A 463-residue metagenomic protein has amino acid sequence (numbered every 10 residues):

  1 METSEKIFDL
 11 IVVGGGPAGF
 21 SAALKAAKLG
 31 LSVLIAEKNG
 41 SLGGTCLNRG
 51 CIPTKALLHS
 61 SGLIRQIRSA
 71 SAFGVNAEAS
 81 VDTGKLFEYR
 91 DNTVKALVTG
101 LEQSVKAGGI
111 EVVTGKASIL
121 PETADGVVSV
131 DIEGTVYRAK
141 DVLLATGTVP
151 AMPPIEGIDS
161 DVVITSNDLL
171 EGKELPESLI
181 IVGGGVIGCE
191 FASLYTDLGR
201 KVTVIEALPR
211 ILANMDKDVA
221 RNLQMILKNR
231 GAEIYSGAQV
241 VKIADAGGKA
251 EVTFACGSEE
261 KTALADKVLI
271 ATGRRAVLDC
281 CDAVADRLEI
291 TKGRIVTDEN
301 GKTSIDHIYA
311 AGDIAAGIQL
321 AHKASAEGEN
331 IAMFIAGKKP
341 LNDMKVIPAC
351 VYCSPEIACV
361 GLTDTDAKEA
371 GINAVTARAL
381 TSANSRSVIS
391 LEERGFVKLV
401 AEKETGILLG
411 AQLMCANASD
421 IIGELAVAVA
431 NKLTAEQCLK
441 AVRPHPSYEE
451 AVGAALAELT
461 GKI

Functional and structural regions predicted by a protein language model:
E2-F8, K25-L31, E37-L175, T203 (+9 more regions): Glycine-rich flavin
T3-G16, L175-G185: Beta1/beta-strand and adjacent pyrophosphate-binding region of the FAD-binding site in flavoprotein oxidoreductases
D9, G30-S32, E177-S178, H307 (+1 more regions): Residues that mark the start of a beta-strand
I11-V13, A117, Y137-G147, V182 (+2 more regions): Short hydrophobic core segments
V13-A18, A22, A27-N39, T45 (+4 more regions): Flexible, glycine-rich terminal cap/loop adjacent to redox cofactors in electron-transfer oxidoreductases
G14-G19, G147, G183-G188, G273 (+3 more regions): Conserved phosphate-binding and hydrolysis motifs of nucleotide-dependent enzymes
A23, A27, A192, T196-D197: Gly/Ala-rich phosphate-binding loop of Rossmann-like dinucleotide-binding domains, activating on the conserved
D159-L175, A263-F334: FAD-site-proximal beta/loop scaffold in flavoenzymes
